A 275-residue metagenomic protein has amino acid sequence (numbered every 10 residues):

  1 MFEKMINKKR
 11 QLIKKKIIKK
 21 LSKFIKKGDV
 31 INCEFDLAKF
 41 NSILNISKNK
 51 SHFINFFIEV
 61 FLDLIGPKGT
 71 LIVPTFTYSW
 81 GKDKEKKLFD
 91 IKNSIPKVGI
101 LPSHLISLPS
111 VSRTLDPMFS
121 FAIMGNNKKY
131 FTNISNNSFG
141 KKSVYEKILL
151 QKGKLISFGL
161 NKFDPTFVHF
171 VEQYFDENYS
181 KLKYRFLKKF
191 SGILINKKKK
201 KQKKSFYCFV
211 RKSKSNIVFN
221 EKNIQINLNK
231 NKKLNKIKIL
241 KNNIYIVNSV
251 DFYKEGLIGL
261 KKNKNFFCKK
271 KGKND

Functional and structural regions predicted by a protein language model:
M1-D275: N-terminal and secondary-structure boundary signal
